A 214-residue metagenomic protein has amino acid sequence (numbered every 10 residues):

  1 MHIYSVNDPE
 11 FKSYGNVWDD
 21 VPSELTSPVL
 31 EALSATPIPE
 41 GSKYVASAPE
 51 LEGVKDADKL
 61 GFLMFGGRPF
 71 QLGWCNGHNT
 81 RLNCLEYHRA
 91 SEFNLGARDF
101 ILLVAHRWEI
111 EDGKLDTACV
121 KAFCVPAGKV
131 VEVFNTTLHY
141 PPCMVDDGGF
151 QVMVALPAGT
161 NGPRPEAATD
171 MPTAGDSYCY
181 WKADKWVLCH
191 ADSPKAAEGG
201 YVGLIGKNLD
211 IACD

Functional and structural regions predicted by a protein language model:
M1-A127, L138-D214: Active-site region of the double-stranded beta-helix
V133: Aromatic-residue-lined binding/catalytic grooves and analogous aromatic/hydrophobic interfacial grooves in multimeric
